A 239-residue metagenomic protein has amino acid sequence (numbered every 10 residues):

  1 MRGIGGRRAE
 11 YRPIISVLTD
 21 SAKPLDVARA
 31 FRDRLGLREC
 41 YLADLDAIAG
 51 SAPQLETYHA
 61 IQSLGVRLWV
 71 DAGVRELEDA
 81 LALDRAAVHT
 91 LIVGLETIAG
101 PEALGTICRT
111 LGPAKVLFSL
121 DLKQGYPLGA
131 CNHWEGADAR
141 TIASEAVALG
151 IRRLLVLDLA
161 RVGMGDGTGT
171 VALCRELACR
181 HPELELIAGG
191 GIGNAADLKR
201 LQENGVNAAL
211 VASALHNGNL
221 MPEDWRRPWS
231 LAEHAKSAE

Functional and structural regions predicted by a protein language model:
M1-V17, D84, V88-V162: Conserved anion-binding
D20-D33, E76-L81, W134-E145, L198: Short, acidic/polar
E39-E56, L155-D166: Glycine-rich, proline-tolerant flexible connector loops at the mouths of alpha/beta enzymes
C40, L83, F118, L154 (+2 more regions): Conserved, mostly hydrophobic/aromatic
A52-H59, N132-T141, D166-R175: Charged helix-capping and loop-helix junction motifs
T57, Q62-V70, P113-L117, D121-C131 (+1 more regions): Short beta-strand/loop segments at the ligand-binding rim of alpha/beta enzyme cores
L64, L68-L91, A172-V211: Catalytic cores of alpha/beta
A103-L111, L198, Q202-H234, A238: C-terminal helical cap(s) of enzyme catalytic domains, especially alpha/beta-barrels
